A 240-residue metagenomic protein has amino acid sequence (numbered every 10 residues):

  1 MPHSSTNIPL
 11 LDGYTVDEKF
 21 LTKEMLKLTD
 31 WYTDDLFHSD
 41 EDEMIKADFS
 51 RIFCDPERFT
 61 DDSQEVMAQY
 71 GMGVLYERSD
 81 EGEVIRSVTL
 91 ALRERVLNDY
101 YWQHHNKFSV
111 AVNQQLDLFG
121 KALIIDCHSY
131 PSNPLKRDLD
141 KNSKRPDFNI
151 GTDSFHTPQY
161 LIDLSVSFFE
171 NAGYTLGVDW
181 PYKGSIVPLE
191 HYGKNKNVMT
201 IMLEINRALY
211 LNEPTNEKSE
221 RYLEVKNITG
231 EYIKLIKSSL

Functional and structural regions predicted by a protein language model:
M1-I124, S129-L240: N-terminal catalytic or cofactor-binding beta/alpha core of small enzyme domains
